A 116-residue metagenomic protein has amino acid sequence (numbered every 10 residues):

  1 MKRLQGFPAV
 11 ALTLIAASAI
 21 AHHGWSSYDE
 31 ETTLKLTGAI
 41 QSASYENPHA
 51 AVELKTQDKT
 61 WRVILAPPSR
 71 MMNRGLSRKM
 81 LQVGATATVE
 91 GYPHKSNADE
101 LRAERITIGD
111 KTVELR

Functional and structural regions predicted by a protein language model:
M1-V10: Bacterial N-terminal signal peptides that target proteins for export
A19-L34: Short boundary/loop segments of OB/S1/cold-shock single-stranded nucleic-acid-binding domains
G38-I40: Conserved hydrophobic positions within beta-strands
E46-K55: Short aromatic-glycine-enriched beta-strand elements
N73-V89: Short nucleic-acid-contacting surface segments enriched for D/E, G, S/T with interspersed K/R
K95-R116: OB-fold/S1-family single-stranded nucleic acid-binding modules
